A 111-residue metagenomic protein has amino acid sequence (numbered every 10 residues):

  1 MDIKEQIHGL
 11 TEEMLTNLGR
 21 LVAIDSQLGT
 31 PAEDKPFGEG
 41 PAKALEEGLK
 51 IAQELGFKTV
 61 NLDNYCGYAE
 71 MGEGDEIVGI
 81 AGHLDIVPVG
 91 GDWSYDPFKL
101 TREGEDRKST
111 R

Functional and structural regions predicted by a protein language model:
M1-G90: N-terminal helical capping/dimerization or prosegment-like subdomains of hydrolases acting on amide or phosphate bonds
I77-R111: Active-site metal-coordination/substrate-binding segment of hydrolases, especially metallo-dependent peptidases
